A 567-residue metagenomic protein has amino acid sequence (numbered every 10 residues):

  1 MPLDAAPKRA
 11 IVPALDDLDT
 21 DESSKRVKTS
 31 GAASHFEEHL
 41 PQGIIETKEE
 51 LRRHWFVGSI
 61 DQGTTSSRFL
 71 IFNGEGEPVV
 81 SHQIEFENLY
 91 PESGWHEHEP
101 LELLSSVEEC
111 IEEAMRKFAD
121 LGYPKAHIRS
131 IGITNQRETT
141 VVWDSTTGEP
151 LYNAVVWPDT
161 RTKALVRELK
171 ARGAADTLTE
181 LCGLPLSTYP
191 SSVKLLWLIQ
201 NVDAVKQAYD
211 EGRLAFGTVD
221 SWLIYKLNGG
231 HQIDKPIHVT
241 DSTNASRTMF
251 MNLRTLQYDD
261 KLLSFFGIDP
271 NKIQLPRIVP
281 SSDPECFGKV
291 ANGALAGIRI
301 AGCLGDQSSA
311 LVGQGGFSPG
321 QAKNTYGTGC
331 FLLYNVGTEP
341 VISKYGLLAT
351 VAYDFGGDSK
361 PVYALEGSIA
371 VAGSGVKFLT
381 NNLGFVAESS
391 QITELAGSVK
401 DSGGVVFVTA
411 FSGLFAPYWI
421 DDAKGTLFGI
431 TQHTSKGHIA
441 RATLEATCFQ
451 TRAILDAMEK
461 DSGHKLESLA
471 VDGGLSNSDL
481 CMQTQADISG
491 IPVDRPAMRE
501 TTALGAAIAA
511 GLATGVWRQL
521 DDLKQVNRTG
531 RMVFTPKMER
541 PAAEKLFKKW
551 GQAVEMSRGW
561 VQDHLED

Functional and structural regions predicted by a protein language model:
P2-I84, N88-P91, L101, R129-R172 (+2 more regions): Glycine/Thr-rich phosphate-binding loops that ligate phosphate moieties of nucleotide and other phosphorylated ligands
E38-R53, C286-Q321, Y334: Conserved phosphate-binding catalytic cores of ATP/NTP-utilizing and phosphoryl-transfer enzymes
W55-D61, F69, K125-I133, A215-F216 (+5 more regions): Short glycine-aspartate micro-motif
Q62-T64, L178-Q307, A364-E366, A372-V376 (+5 more regions): Gly/Ser/Thr-rich active-site cleft segment
F72-N73, V142-D144, I199-Q200, I224-N228 (+4 more regions): Short beta-strand-to-turn element immediately C-terminal to the catalytic PLP-Schiff-base lysine in fold type I
H82-P124: N-terminal phosphate-binding loop and adjacent alpha-helix
H96, A175-L186, S359-P361, K537: Short glycine/proline- and acidic residue-enriched helix-loop micro-motifs that form flexible lids or anion-recognition
E109-R129, V202-A208, D260-N271, I454-E467: Phosphate/pyrophosphate-binding loops at sites that engage ATP/ADP/AMP, CoA/4′-phosphopantetheine, polyphosphate
